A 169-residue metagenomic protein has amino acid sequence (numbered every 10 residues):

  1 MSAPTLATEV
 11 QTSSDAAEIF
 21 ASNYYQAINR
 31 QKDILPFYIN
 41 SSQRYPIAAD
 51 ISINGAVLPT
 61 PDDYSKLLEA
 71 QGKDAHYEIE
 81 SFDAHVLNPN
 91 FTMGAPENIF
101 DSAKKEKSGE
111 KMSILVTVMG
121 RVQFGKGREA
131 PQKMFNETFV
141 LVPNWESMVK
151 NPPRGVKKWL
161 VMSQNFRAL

Functional and structural regions predicted by a protein language model:
M1-A27: Short, low-complexity N-terminal intrinsically disordered segments enriched in polar/charged residues
T12-D15, I19, P46, P59 (+3 more regions): Eukaryote-biased feature marking scaffold/signaling PDZ-domain proteins and nuclear chromatin regulators
D15-N23, D33-F37, D63, T117: Acidic, Ser/Thr-rich intrinsically disordered and amphipathic helical segments
A21-I28, S65-G72, V116-V122, F139: Amphipathic alpha-helical interface segments used for dimerization/assembly
Y25-K32, G72, K126, P143-W145 (+1 more regions): Eukaryotic basic, amphipathic alpha-helical target segments in cytosolic regions
A27-D33, F37-Q43: N-terminal onset of structured domains
N40-K111: A solvent-exposed, acidic/Ser-Thr-rich amphipathic alpha-helical stretch
N98-L169: Short beta-strand edge/turn micro-motifs at domain boundaries
